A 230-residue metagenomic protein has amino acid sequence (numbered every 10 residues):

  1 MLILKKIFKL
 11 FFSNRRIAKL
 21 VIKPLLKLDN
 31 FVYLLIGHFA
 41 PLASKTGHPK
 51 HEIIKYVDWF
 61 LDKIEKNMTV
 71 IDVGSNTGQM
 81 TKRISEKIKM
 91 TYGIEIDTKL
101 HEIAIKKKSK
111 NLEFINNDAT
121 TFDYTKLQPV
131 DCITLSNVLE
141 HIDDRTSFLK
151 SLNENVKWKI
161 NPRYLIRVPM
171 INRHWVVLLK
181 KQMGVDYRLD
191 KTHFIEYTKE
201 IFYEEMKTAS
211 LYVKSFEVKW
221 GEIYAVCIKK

Functional and structural regions predicted by a protein language model:
M1-K126, C132, L149, D190-I195 (+3 more regions): Conserved N-terminal segment of class I S-adenosyl-L-methionine
D97, V138, V168-M170: Short loop/turn segments at strand-loop or loop-helix junctions that form parts of catalytic or ligand-binding pockets
D123, I142, M170-H174: Feature marks short, surface-exposed loop/turn motifs that line or immediately flank catalytic pockets and channel
T134-D143: A short SAM/SAH-binding and catalytic strip from SAM-dependent methyltransferases
I142-L152: A short, conserved alpha-helix within the catalytic core of class I
W158-Y164: Short glycine-dipeptide loop
L165-D186: Conserved class I S-adenosyl-L-methionine
